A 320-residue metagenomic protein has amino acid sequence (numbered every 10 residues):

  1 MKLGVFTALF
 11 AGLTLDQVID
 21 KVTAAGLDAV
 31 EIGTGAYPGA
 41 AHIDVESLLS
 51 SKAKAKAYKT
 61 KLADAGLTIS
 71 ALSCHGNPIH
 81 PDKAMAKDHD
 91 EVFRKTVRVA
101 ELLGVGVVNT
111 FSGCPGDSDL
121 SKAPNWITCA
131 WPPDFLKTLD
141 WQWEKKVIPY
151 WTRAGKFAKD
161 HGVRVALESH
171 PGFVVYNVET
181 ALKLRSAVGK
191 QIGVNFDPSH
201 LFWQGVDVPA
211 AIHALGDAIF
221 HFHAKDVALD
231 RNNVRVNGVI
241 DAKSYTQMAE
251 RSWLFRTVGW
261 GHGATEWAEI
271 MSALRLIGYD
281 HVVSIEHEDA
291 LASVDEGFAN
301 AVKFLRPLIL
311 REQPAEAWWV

Functional and structural regions predicted by a protein language model:
K2, L13, A29-V30, L72 (+2 more regions): Acidic/histidine-rich catalytic cores of soluble enzymes
V5, V22, V30, L62 (+10 more regions): Conserved, mostly hydrophobic/aromatic
F10, S284-V294: A short, acidic, flexible beta-alpha connecting loop/helix-capping segment that sits on the rim of active
D16-Q17, K21, K56-D64, P78-G193 (+3 more regions): Active-site acidic/histidine proton-transfer and metal-coordination neighborhood in alpha/beta enzyme cores
L27, L67, A100, V105 (+2 more regions): A structural motif
I32-A57, S112-D119: Glycine-rich, proline-tolerant flexible connector loops at the mouths of alpha/beta enzymes
V45-L49, G116-W131, V234-K243: Aromatic- and acidic-residue-enriched segments that line the glycan-binding/catalytic groove of carbohydrate-active
V294-P314: C-terminal helical cap(s) of enzyme catalytic domains, especially alpha/beta-barrels
